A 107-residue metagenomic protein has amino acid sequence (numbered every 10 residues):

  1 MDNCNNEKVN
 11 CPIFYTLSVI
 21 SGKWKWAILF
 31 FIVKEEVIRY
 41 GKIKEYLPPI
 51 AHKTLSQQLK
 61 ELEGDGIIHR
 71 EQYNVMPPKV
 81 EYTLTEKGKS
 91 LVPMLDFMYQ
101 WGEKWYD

Functional and structural regions predicted by a protein language model:
M1-V9, Y46: Recognition helices and adjacent regulatory flanks at domain boundaries
N6, E36, I68-Y73, T85: Long, contiguous secondary-structure blocks with strong helical propensity
C11-T54, E81: N-terminal helix-turn-helix DNA-binding core of bacterial DNA-binding proteins
G22, W26, K60, K89 (+1 more regions): Generic detection of well-ordered alpha-helical segments
K25, V37, G64-I67, E103: Generic structural signal for secondary-structure transition and capping sites
G41-R70, P77: Canonical helix-turn-helix DNA-binding module
D65, M94-Y106: Alpha-helical linker/hinge and terminal dimerization helices associated with HTH transcriptional regulators
N74-F97: Basic, amphipathic "hinge/linker" alpha-helix immediately C-terminal to the N-terminal HTH DNA-binding motif
